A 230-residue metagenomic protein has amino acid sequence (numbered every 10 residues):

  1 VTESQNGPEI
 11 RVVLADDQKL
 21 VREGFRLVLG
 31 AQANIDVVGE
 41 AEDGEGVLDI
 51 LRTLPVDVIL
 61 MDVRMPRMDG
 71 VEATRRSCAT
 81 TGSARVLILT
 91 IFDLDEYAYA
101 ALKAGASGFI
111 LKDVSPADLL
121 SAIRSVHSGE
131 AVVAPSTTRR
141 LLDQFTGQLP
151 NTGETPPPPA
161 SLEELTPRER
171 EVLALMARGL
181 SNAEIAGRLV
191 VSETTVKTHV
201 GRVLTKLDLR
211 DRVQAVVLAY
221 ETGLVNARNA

Functional and structural regions predicted by a protein language model:
D16, D62, T90: Active-site residues of response regulator receiver
E40-V58: Acidic, metal-coordinating helix/loop segments flanking the phosphotransfer/catalytic sites of two-component signaling
D43-G46, M68-E72: Acidic catalytic/metal-coordinating carboxylates
V56, M61-D62, A73: Active-site T/S-Asp motif of two-component receiver
M65: Receiver (REC) domain active-site loop signature in two-component systems and cognate sites in sensor histidine kinases
Y97-K103, G108, D113-P167, E171 (+1 more regions): Short, flexible helix-to-coil linker/hinge segments that flank and couple to helix-turn-helix
G179-Q214: Recognition helix of helix-turn-helix DNA-binding domains
L204-A230: Basic, Lys/Arg-enriched C-terminal extension of HTH/homeodomain DNA-binding domains
